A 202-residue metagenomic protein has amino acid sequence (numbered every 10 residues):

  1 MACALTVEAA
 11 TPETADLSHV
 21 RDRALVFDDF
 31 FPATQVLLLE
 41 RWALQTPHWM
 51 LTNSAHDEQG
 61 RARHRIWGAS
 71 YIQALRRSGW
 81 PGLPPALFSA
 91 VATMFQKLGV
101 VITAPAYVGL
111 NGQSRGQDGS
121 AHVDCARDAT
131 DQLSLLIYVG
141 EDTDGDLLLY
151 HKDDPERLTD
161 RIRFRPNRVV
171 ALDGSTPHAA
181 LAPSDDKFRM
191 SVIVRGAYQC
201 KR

Functional and structural regions predicted by a protein language model:
M1-T11, I193-R202: Short amphipathic alpha-helical segments
A2-V101: Non-heme Fe(II)/2-oxoglutarate
A92-R202: Catalytic core of non-heme Fe(II) oxygenases with the double-stranded beta-helix
